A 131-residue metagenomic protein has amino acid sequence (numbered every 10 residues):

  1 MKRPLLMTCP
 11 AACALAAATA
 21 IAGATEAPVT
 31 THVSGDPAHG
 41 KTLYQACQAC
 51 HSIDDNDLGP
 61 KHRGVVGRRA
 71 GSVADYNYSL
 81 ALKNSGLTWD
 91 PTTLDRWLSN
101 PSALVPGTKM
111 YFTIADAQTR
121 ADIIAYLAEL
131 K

Functional and structural regions predicted by a protein language model:
M1-C13: Bacterial N-terminal signal peptides that target proteins for export
A17-A22: N-terminal signal peptide c-region/cleavage motif recognized by signal peptidases
A24-L43: Electrostatic cytochrome c docking/interface patches
P28, C50, L82, Y111: Conserved short-loop catalytic and cofactor-binding motifs
P37-K41, S52, N56-P91: Gly/Gly-Pro-rich "capping" loops immediately C-terminal to redox-active cysteine motifs in periplasmic/lumenal
G40, Y44-I53, I123, L127: The canonical Cys-X-X-Cys-His
D90-K131: C-terminal capping alpha-helices of c-type cytochrome domains
